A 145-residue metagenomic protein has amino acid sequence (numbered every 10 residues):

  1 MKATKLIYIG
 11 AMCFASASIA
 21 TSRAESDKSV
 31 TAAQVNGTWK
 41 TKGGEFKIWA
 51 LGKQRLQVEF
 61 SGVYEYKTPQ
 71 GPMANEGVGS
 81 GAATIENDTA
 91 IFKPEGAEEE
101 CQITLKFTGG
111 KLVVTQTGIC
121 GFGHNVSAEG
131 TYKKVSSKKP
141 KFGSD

Functional and structural regions predicted by a protein language model:
K2-E45, E98-E100, T115-D145: Amphipathic/hydrophobic helical signal segments and adjacent flexible N-terminal regions that mediate secretion
D27-Q102, K133-S137: Central antiparallel beta-sheet cores of small beta-barrel/beta-sandwich binding domains
L112: Basic, alpha-helical nucleic-acid-binding regions used in initiation and control of genome expression
